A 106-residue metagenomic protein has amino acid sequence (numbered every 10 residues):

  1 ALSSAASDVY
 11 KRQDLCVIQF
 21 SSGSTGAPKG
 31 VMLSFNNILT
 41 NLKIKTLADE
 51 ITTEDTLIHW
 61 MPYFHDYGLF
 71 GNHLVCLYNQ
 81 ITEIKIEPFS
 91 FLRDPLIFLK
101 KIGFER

Functional and structural regions predicted by a protein language model:
A1-Y10: Single conserved hydrophobic/aromatic residue that forms the stacking wall/gate of nucleotide- or nucleobase-binding
A5, V17, N72: Conserved sugar-transfer catalytic core signal across GT-A, GT-B, and GT-C glycosyltransferases
V9, A27, S34, H73-N79: Short secondary-structure boundary/capping segments
C16, T56-I58: Short, well-ordered beta-strand segments
C16-T40: Conserved AMP-binding A3 loop
L39-T56, D66-R106: Conserved AMP-binding/adenylation subdomain of ANL enzymes
M61-H65: AMP-binding (ANL) adenylation modules
